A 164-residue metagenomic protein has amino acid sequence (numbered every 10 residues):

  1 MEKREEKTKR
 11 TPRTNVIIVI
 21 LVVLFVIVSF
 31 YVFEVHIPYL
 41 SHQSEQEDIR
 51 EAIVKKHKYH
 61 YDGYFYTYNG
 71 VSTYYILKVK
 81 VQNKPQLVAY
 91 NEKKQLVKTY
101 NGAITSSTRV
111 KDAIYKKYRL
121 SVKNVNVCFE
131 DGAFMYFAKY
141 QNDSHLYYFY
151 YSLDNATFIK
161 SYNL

Functional and structural regions predicted by a protein language model:
M1-T11: N-terminal Lys/Arg-rich, disordered targeting/topogenic segments
K7-K9, S44-Q46, K58, Y75-I76: Intrinsic low-complexity, intrinsically disordered segments enriched in polar/basic residues
T14-V32: Hydrophobic membrane-insertion alpha-helices, especially the h-region of bacterial N-terminal signal peptides
V23-V28, R50-A52, P85-A89: Short amphipathic alpha-helical segments, especially helix-boundary/capping motifs
S29-F33, Y90-V97: Acidic/histidine-rich, surface-exposed loop or edge segments in extracytoplasmic proteins
V32-F65, K98-E130: Short, non-transmembrane alpha-helical segments in secretory-pathway proteins
Y68-K94, V110-L164: Conserved histidines in hydrophobic membrane contexts and catalytic metal-binding motifs
